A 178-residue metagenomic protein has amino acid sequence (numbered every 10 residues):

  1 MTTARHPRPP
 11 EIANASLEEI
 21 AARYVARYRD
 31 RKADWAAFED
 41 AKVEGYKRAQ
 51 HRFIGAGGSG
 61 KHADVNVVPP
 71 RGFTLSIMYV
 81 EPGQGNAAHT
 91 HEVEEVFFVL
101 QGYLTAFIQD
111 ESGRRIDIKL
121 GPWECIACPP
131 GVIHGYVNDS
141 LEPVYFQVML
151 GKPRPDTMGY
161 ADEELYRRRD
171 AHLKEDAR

Functional and structural regions predicted by a protein language model:
M1-R71, E164-R178: A short, N-terminal "cap"/entry segment at the start of jelly-roll beta-barrel domains of the cupin/DSBH fold
A56-A63, T74-H91, P130: Conserved short histidine dyad/triad with adjacent acidic residue
N66, E111-R115, E142: Short, solvent-exposed loop/turn segments that connect beta-strands within catalytic domains and beta-strand-rich
G72, I77-P82, T90-D110, M149-K152: Short, conserved beta-strand element in jelly-roll/cupin
L75, G85, E94, R115 (+1 more regions): A structural connector/turn signal
N86-H89, A106-I108, C128, H134-S140 (+1 more regions): Short beta-strand His + acidic residue motifs that chelate non-heme Fe in jelly-roll/DSBH and cupin folds
V96-F98, A127, L141-Y160: A short hydrophobic beta-strand segment most commonly corresponding to one strand of the jelly-roll/cupin
D110-P130: Short acidic-glycine-tyrosine-enriched beta hairpin
